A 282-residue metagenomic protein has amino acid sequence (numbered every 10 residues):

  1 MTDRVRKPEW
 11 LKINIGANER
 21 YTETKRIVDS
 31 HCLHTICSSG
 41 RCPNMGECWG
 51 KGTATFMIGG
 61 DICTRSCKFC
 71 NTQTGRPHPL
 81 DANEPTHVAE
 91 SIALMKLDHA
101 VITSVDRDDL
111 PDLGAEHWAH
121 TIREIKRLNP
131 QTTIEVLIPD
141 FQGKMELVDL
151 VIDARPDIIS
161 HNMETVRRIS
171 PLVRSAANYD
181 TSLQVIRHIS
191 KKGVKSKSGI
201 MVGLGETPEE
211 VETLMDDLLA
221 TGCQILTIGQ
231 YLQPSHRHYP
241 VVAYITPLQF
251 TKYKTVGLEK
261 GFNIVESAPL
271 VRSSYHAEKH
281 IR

Functional and structural regions predicted by a protein language model:
M1-T55, T86, E90, K96 (+3 more regions): Auxiliary Fe-S-binding modules of radical SAM enzymes
I36-C48, D61-T74: Local cysteine-cluster metal-coordination motifs and their immediate loop/turn environment, predominantly Fe-S cluster
S38, G59, T103, L137 (+2 more regions): A secondary-structure boundary/capping signal
D61-T64, L97, E164-V166, Y231-Q233: Short connector loops/turns at beta-strand edges and beta->alpha or beta->beta junctions
C63, D106-D109, F141, G205 (+1 more regions): Short, glycine/serine-rich, charged loops/turns that create anion-binding and catalytic segments at active sites
S66, L110, I169, H236 (+1 more regions): Glycine/Thr-rich phosphate-binding loops of Rossmann-like dinucleotide-binding domains
T72-H87, L94-M145, I152-Q184, K197 (+2 more regions): Core AdoMet radical
